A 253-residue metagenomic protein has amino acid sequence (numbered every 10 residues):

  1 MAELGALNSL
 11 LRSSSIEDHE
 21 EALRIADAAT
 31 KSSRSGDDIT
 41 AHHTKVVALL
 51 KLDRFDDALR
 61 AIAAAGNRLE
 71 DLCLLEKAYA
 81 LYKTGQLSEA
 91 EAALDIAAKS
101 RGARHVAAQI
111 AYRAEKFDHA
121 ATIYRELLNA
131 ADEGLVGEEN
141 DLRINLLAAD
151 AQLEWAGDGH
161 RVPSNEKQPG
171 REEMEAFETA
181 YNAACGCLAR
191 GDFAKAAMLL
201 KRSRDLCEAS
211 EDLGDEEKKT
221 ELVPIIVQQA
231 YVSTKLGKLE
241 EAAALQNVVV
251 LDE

Functional and structural regions predicted by a protein language model:
M1-F55: N-terminal alpha-helical scaffolding segments that mark the starts of alpha-solenoid/helical-repeat architectures
G5-S9, T44, E76, K83 (+5 more regions): "A position-specific structural signal for the A-helix of alpha-solenoid helical repeats
S14-S15, G85, E115, L135 (+3 more regions): Short coil/turn linking the two alpha-helices of tandem helical-hairpin repeats
E20-A29, F55-G66, L87-A97, H119-L128 (+4 more regions): Alpha-helical repeat scaffolds
A29-G36, R68, N129-G137, N165-E172 (+2 more regions): Flexible helix-coil transition and linker loops at the boundaries of alpha-helical arrays
F177, C185-D192, C207: Extended alpha-helical scaffold segments
A194, M198-K201, E208, K218-E253: Core solenoid repeat modules with strong leucine/isoleucine-rich periodicity, prominently canonical LRR arrays but also
